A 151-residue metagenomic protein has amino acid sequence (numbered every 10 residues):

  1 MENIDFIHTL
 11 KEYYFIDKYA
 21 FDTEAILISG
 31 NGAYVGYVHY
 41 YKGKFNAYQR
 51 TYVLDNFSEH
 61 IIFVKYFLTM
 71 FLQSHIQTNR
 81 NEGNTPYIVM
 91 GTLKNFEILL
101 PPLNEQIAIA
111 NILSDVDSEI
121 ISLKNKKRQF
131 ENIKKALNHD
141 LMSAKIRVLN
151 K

Functional and structural regions predicted by a protein language model:
I4-Y37, K42-T51, D55-F57, V64-Q77: Short Ser/Thr-interspersed hydrophobic loop/turn segments at strand-loop and sheet-helix junctions that line or gate
F45-T51, N81-N104: A short glycine-rich beta-alpha junction/loop motif
D55-E59, T85, S122: Short alpha-helix boundary/capping segments
F63-V64, I109: Hydrophobic side chains in well-ordered alpha-helices
Q77-T78, E119: Short alpha-helical transmembrane interface motifs in multi-pass membrane proteins
E97-K151: Amphipathic alpha-helical coiled-coil/heptad-repeat segments
